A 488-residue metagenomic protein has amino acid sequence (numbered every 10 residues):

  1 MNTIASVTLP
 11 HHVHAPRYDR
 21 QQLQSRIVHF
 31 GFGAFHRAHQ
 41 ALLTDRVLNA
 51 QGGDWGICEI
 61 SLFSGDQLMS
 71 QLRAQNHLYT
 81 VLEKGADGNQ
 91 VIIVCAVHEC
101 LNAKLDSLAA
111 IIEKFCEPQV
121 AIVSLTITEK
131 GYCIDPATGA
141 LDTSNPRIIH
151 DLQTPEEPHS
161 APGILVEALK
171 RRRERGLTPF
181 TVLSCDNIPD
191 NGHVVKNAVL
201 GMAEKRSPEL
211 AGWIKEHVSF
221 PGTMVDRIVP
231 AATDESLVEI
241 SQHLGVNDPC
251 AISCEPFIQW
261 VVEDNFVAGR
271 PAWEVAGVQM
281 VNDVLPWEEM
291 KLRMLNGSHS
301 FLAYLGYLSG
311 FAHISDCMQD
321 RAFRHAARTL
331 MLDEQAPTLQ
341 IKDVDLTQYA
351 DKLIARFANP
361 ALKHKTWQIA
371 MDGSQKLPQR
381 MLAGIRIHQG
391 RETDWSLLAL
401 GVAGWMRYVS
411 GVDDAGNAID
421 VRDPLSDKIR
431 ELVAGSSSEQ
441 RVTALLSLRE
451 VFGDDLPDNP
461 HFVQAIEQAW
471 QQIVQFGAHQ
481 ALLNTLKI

Functional and structural regions predicted by a protein language model:
M1-I488: Substrate/ligand-engaging "lid" and interaction regions
